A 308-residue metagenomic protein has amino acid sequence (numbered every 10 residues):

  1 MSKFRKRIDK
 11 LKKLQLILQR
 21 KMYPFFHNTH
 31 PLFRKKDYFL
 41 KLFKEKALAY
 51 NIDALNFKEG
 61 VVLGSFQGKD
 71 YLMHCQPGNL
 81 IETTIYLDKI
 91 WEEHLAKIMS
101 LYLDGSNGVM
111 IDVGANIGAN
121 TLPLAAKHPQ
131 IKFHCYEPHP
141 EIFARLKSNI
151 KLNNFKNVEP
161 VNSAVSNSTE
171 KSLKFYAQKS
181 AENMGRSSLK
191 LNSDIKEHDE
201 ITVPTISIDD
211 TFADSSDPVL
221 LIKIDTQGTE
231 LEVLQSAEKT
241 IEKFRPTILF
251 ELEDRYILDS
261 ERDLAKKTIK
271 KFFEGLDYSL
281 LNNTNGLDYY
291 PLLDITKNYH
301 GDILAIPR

Functional and structural regions predicted by a protein language model:
S2-R308: Phosphate/nucleotide-binding beta-alpha loop and adjacent structural elements of enzyme active sites
